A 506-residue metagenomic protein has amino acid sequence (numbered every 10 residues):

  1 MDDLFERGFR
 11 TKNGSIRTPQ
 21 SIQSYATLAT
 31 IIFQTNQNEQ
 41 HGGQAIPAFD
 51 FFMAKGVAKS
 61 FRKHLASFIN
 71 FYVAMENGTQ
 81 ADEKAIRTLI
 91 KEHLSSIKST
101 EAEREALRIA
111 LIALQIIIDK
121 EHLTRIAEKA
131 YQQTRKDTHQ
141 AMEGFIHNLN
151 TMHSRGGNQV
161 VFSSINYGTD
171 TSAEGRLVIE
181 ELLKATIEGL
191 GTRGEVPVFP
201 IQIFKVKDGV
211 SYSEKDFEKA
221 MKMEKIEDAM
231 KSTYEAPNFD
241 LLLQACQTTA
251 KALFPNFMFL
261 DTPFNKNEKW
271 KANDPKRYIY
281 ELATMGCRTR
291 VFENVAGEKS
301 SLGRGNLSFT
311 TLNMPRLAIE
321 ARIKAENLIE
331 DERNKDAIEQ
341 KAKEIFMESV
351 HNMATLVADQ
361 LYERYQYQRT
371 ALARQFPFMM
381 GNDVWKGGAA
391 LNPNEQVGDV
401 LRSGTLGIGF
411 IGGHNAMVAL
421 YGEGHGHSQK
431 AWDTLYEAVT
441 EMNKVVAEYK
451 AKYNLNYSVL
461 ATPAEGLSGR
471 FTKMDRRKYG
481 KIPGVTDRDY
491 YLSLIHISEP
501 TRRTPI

Functional and structural regions predicted by a protein language model:
M1-R402, E423, S428-S498, R502-R503: Conserved catalytic cores of very large enzyme subunits
V400-M417: Conserved phosphate/anionic-ligand binding catalytic regions in large, soluble enzymes, centered on
